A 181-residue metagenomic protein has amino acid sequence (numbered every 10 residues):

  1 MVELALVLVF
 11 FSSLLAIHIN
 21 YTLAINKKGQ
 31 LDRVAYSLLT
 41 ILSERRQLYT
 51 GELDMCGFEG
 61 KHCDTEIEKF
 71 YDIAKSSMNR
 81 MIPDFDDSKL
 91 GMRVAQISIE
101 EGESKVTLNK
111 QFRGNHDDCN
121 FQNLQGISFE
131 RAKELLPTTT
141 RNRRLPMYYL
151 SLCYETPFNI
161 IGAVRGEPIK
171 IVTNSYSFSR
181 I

Functional and structural regions predicted by a protein language model:
M1-A74: Alpha-helical assembly-interface signal, strongest on the long, hydrophobic N-terminal helix that forms
I73-I181: Intrinsically disordered, low-complexity regions enriched in Pro/Ser/Thr/Gly and acidic residues
